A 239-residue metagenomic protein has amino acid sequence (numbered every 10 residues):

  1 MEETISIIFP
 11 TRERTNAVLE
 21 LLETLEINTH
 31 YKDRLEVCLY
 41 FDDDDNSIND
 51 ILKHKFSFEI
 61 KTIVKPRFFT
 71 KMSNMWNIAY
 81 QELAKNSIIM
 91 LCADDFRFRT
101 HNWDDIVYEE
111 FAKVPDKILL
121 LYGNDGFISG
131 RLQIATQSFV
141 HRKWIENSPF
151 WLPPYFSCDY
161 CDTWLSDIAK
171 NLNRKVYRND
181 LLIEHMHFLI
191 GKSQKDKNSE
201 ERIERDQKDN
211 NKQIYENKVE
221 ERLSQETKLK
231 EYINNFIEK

Functional and structural regions predicted by a protein language model:
T4-S6, E36, W164: Cell-envelope/extracellular polymer assembly enzymes that use nucleotide-activated donors
T15, Y31, L39-I51, R97: A conserved acidic beta->alpha catalytic loop
E20-R34: Short, acidic, metal-binding catalytic loop of nucleotide-sugar glycosyltransferases
N77-I88: Active-site nucleotide-sugar/metal-binding loop of Leloir-type enzymes
N86-R97: Short beta-strand-to-loop acidic/aromatic patch adjacent to the donor-nucleotide binding site
H101-L120: Conserved donor-nucleotide/metal-binding helix-loop-beta segment in metal-dependent transferases, i.e., the alpha-helix
L119-T136: Short beta-strand-to-loop element that shapes/binds the nucleotide-sugar donor at the catalytic cleft/hinge
D159, T163-K239: C-terminal catalytic/acceptor-binding lobe
